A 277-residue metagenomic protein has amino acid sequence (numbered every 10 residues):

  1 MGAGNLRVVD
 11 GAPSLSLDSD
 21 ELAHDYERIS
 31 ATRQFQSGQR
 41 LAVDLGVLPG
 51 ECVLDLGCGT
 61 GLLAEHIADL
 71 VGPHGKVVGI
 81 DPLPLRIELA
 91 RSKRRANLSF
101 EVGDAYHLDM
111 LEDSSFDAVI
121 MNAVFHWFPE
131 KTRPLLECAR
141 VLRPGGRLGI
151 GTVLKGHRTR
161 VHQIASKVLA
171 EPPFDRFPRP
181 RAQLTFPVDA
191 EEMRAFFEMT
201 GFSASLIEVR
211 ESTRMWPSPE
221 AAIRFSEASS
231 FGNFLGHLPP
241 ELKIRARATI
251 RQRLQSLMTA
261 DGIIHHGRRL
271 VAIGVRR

Functional and structural regions predicted by a protein language model:
G2-E51, L62-H66, R86-L89, K93: Conserved class I S-adenosyl-L-methionine
R7, G11, L15, T60-L62 (+1 more regions): Conserved Class I S-adenosyl-L-methionine
A42, E65-A68, L135-A139, S166: A structural alpha-helix within SAM-dependent methyltransferase catalytic domains
L54-L56, T60-L108, R133: Class I SAM-dependent methyltransferase SAM/SAH-binding core
Y106, M110-V119: A short acidic, Gly/Pro-enriched loop at the edge of an enzyme's catalytic core that lines a small-molecule cofactor
A118-K131, L154: A short SAM/SAH-binding and catalytic strip from SAM-dependent methyltransferases
T132-R147: A short glycine-rich, Lys/Arg-flanked "PGG" loop and its adjoining helix->strand segment in the class I
G149-D175: Conserved class I S-adenosyl-L-methionine
